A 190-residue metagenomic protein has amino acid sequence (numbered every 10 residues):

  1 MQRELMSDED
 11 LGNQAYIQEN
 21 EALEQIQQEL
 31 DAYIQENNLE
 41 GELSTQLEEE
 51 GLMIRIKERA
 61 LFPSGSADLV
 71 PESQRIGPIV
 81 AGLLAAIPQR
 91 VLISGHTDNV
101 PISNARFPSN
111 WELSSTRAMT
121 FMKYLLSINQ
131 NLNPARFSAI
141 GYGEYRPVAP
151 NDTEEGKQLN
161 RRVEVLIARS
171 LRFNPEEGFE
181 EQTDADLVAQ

Functional and structural regions predicted by a protein language model:
M1-E58, F173-Q190: Juxtamembrane linker/hinge segments adjacent to a transmembrane helix in small membrane proteins
I26, L61-I76, T97-T183, A189: Periplasmic OmpA-like peptidoglycan-binding domain that tethers envelope proteins to the cell wall
L30, V70-I87: Short, non-transmembrane amphipathic alpha-helical segments
N37, L83-I87, I128-L132: A structural motif corresponding to the C-terminal end of an alpha-helix and its immediate exit/capping segment
L39-E48, Q89-G95, N133-S138: Short beta-strand elements
I87-Q89, R161: Loop/turn elements at helix/coil->beta-strand transitions in domains of secreted/extracellular proteins
